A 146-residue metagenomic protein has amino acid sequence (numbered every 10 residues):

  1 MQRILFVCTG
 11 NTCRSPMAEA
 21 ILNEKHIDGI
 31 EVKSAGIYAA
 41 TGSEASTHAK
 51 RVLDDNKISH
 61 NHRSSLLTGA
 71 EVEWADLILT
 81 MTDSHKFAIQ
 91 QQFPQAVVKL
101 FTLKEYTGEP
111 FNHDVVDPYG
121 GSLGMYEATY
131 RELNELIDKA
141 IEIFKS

Functional and structural regions predicted by a protein language model:
M1-W74, E142-S146: Conserved active-site segments centered on acidic
N61, A75, P118, S122: Generic anion/oxyanion-binding catalytic loop in active/binding sites
D83-S146: Phosphate-binding/catalytic loops
